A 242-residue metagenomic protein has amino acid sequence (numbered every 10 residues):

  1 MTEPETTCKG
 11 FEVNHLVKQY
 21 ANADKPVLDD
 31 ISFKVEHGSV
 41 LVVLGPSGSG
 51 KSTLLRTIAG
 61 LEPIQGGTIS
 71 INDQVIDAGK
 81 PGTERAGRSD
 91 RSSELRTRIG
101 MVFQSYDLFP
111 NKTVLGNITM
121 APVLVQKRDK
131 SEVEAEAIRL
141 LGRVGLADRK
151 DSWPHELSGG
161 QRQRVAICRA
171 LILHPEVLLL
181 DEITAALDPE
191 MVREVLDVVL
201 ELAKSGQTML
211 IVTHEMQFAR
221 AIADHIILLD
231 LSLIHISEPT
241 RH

Functional and structural regions predicted by a protein language model:
L44-P46: The feature captures the beta-strand-to-loop junction immediately N-terminal to the Walker
A59: Helix-to-loop junction immediately C-terminal to a conserved catalytic motif
I76-G100, K130: ABC ATPase NBD coupling module
W153-L157, Q161: Conserved ABC ATPase signature
I172-E176: A short, proline-enriched helix->beta-strand linker immediately N-terminal to the Walker B motif in ABC-type P-loop
L178-D181: Catalytic Walker B motif of ABC-type/P-loop ATPase nucleotide-binding domains
T213-H214: H-loop/switch region of ABC-family ATPase nucleotide-binding domains
